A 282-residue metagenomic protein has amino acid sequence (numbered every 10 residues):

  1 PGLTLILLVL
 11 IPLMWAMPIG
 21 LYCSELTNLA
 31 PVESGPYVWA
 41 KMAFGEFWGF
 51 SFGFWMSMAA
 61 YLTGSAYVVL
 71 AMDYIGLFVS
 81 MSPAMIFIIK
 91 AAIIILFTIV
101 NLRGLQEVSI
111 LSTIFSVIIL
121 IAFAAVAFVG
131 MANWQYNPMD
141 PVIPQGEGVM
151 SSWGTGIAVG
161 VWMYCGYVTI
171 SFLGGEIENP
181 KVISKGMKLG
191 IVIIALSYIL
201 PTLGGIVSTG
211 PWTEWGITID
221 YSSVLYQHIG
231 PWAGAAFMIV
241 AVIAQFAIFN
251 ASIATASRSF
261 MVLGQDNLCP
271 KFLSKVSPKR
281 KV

Functional and structural regions predicted by a protein language model:
P1-M81, M85-I89, G186, G190-L196: Extracellular loop-to-transmembrane helix junctions
L3-L8, I114-I118, G174-I206, L263 (+1 more regions): Junctions where cytoplasmic loops transition into the N-terminal start of transmembrane alpha-helices in multi-pass
I6-L7, G45-M58, K90-I93, E147-A158 (+2 more regions): Select transmembrane alpha-helical segments in multipass membrane proteins
V32, W55-V69, S171-I177, W232-K271: Membrane-helix boundary/coupling elements in multi-pass transport proteins
Y37, M42, I157-V182, G186 (+2 more regions): Helix-loop junctions at the membrane interface of multi-pass solute transporters
V38-A40, G45, L77-F78, K188-S252 (+1 more regions): TM-loop-TM module centered on a large, flexible mid-protein loop between adjacent transmembrane helices in multi-pass
M72, M85-Y136, E147-G148, M187-V192: Membrane-interface loop-to-helix entry segments
M72-S80, W134-G146, P211-I219: Membrane-interface helix termini and inter-helical loops of multi-pass transporters
